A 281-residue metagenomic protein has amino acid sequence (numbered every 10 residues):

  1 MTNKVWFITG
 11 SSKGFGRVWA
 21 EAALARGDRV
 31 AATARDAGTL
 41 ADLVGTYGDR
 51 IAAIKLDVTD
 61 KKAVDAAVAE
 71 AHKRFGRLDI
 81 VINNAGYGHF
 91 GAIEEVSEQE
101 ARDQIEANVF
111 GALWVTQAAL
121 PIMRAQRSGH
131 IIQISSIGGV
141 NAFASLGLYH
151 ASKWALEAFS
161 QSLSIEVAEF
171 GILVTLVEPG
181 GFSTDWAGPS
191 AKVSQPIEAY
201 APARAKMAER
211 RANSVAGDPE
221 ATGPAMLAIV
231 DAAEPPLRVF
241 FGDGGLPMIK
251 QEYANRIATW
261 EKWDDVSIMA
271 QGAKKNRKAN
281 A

Functional and structural regions predicted by a protein language model:
S12-K13: Conserved glycine-rich cofactor-binding loop
D49, E70-N83, H89: A glycine-rich helix->loop->beta "capping" turn within Rossmann-like NAD(P)(H)-dependent oxidoreductase domains
L56-A66, E98: The beta1-alpha1 cofactor-binding region of Rossmann-like NAD(H)/NADP(H)-dependent oxidoreductases
A92-I93, E100-R102: Substrate-binding pocket helix/loop in short-chain dehydrogenase/reductase
T116, S152: Active-site helix of classical SDR
S136: Residue(s) in the substrate-gating loop at a strand-loop-helix junction that position the organic substrate next
E169-P236: SDR active-site lid
